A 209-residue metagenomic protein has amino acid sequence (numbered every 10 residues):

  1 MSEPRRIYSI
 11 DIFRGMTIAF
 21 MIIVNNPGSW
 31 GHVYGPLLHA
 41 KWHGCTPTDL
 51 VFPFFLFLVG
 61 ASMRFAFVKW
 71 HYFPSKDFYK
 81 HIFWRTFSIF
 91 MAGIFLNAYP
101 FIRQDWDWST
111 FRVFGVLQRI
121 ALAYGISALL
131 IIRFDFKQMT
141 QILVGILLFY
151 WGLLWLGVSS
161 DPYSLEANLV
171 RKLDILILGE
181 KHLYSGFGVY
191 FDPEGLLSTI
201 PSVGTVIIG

Functional and structural regions predicted by a protein language model:
M1-F78: N-terminal signal-anchor module of multipass membrane proteins
R14, G60, G93, R119 (+1 more regions): Divalent metal-coordination and catalytic microenvironments
F20-I23, L56, M63, I89 (+3 more regions): Hydrophobic residues within membrane-embedded alpha-helical segments of Major Facilitator Superfamily
P27-T46, P100-V113, P162-K172, L176 (+1 more regions): Membrane-interface interhelical loops and short amphipathic "cap" helices that link adjacent transmembrane segments
G44-F54, V113-L117, P193-V203: Hydrophobic alpha-helical transmembrane segments of multi-pass membrane proteins
D49-F54, K69-N97, F101-S127, I131-Y150: Transmembrane alpha-helical segments and their boundary/interface "anchor" motifs in multi-pass integral membrane
F136-V206: Long hydrophobic alpha-helical segments that form multi-pass transmembrane helix bundles in integral membrane proteins
